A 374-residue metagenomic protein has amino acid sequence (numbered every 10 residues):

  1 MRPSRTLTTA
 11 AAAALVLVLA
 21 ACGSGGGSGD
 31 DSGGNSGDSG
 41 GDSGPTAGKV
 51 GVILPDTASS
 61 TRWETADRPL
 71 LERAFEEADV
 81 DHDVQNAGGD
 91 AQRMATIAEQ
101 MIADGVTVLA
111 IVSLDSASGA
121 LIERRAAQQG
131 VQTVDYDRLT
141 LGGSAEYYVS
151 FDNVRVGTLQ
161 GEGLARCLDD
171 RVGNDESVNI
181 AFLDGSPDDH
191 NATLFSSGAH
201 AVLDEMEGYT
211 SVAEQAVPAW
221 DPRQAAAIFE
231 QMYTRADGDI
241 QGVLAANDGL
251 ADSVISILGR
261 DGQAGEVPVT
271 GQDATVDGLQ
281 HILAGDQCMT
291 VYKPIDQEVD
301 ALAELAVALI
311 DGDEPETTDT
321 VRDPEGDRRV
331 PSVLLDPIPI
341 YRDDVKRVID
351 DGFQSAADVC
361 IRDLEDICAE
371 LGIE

Functional and structural regions predicted by a protein language model:
M1-A20: Sec-dependent bacterial lipoprotein signal peptides
R2-S4, C22-E374: A residue-level marker of the well-folded mature domains of exported/periplasmic proteins
